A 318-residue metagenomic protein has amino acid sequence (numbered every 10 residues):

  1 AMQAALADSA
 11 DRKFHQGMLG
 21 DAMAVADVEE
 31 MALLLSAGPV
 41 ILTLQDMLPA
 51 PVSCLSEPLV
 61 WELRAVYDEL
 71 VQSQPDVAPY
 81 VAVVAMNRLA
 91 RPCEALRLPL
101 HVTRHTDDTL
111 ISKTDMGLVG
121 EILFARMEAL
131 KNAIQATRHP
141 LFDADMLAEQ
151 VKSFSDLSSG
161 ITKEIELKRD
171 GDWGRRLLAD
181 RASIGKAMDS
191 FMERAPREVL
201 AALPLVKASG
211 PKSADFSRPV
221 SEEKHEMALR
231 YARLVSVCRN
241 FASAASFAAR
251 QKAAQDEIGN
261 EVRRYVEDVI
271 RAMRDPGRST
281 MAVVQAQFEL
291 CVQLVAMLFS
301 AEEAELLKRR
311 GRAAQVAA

Functional and structural regions predicted by a protein language model:
A1-M273, A282: Extended alpha-helical scaffold segments
G174, L178, M297-A301, E305-A318: Beta-rich interaction/scaffold domains
V262-R309: Extended alpha-helical scaffolding segments
